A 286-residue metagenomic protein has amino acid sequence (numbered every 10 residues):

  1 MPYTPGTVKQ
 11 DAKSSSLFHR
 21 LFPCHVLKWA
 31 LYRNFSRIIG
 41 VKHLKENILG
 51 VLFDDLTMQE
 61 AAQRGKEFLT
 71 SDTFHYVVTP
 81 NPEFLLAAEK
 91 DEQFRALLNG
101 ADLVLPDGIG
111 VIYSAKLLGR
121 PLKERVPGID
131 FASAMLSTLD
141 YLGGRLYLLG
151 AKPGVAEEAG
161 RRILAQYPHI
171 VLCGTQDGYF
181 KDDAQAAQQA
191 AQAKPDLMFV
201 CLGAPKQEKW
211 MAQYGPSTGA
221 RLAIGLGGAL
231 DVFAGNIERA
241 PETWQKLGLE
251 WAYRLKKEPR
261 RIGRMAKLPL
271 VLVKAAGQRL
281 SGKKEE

Functional and structural regions predicted by a protein language model:
V8-D11, S16-F18: N-terminal amphipathic/hydrophobic targeting modules at extreme N-termini, encompassing cleavable Sec/SRP-type signal
L21, I38-E124, I129: N-terminal nucleotide/polyanion-binding subdomain common to many enzyme families
G110-A115, A240-E286: A transmembrane-helix-recognition feature enriched in membrane-embedded lipid enzymes and envelope glyco-/phospholipid
I112-Q189, A193: Conserved beta-alpha
Y179-K181, R221-K257: Short, flexible loop segments at boundaries between secondary-structure elements
K194-F199, A204, A220: Proline-aspartate-enriched helix->loop->beta-strand connector
